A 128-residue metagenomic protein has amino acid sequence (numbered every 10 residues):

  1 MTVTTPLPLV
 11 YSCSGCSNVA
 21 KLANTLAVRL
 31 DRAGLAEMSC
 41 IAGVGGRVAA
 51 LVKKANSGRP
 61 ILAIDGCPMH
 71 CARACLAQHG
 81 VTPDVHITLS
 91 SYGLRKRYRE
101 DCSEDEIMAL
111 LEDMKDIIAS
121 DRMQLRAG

Functional and structural regions predicted by a protein language model:
M1-G128: Iron-sulfur-associated redox domains of electron-transfer enzymes in respiratory and anaerobic energy metabolism
